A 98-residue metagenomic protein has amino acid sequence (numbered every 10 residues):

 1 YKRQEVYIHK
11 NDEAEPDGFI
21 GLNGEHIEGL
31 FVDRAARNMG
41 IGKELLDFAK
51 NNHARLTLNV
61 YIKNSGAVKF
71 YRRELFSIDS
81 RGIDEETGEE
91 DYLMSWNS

Functional and structural regions predicted by a protein language model:
Y1-Q4: Conserved small/polar residues in nucleotide/adenosyl-binding loops
I8, A14-F31: Conserved beta-strand in the GNAT
K10-D12, S95-S98: Active-site beta-strand termini and strand-to-loop segments that position acidic
I27-R37, V60-Y61: A short, internal acetyl-CoA/4′-phosphopantetheine-binding micro-motif in the GNAT/acyltransferase core
V32, N38-N51, K69-R73: Conserved acetyl-CoA-binding loop-helix of GNAT-fold acetyltransferases
L46, N51-K63: Conserved GNAT acetyl-CoA-binding A-motif
L58-K69, D84-E90, W96: Conserved beta-strand-loop-alpha-helix junction that forms the acyl-donor binding cleft
R72-R81: Conserved acetyl-CoA-binding loop of GNAT-fold acetyltransferases
